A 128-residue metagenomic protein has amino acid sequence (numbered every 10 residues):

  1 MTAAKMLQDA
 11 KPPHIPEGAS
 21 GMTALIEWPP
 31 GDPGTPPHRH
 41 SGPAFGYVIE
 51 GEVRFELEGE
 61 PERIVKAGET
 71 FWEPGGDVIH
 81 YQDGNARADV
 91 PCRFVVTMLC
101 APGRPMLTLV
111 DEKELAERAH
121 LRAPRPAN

Functional and structural regions predicted by a protein language model:
M1-M22, I64, W72, T108-N128: A short, N-terminal "cap"/entry segment at the start of jelly-roll beta-barrel domains of the cupin/DSBH fold
A10-K11, P30-D32, G59, A86: Short, well-ordered turn and helix-capping elements at secondary-structure junctions
P16-S20, E27-P29, E52, E58-D77: Short acidic-glycine-tyrosine-enriched beta hairpin
G18-A19, G31-V48: A short beta-loop-beta micro-motif enriched in histidine and acidic residues
G21-T23, H40, C92: Extracytoplasmic
G34-R39, L57, I64, D83-A86: Short histidine-centered beta-strand/loop micro-motifs that create catalytic or ligand/metal-coordination sites
P61-E62, G75-P105: Ligand-binding loop in jelly-roll beta-barrel domains
